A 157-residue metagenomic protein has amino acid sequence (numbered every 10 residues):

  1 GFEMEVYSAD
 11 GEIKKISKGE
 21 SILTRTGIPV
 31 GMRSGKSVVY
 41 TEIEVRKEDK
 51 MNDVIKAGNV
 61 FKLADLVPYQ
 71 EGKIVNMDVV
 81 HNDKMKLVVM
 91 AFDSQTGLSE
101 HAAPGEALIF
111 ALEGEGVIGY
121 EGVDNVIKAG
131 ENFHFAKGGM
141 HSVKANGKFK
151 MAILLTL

Functional and structural regions predicted by a protein language model:
G1, S17, K36, L112-E113 (+2 more regions): A cytosolic small-molecule/anion-sensing beta-strand core signal
G1-E5, A9-D10, P104-E121: Glycine- and acidic-residue-biased ligand/ion/polar-headgroup-sensing regions
D10-T26, E121-G138: Short acidic-glycine-tyrosine-enriched beta hairpin
E12, I28, K36, M85 (+5 more regions): A generic "binding-loop/recognition-motif" signal
S17-K18, S37-V39, E44-K84, G119: A short, N-terminal "cap"/entry segment at the start of jelly-roll beta-barrel domains of the cupin/DSBH fold
T26-K50, K137-L157: Ligand-binding loop in jelly-roll beta-barrel domains
G72-N76, K86-A103, L157: Conserved short histidine dyad/triad with adjacent acidic residue
